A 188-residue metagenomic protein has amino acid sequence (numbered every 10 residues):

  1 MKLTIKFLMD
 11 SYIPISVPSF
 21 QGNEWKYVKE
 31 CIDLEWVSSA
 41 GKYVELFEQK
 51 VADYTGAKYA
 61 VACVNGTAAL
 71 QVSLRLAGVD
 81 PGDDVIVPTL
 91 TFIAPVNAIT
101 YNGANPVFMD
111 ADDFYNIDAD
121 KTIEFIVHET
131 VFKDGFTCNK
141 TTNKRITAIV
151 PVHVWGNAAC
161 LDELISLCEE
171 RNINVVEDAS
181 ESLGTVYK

Functional and structural regions predicted by a protein language model:
M1-S38: N-terminal "arm"/small-domain region of PLP-dependent enzymes with the aminotransferase-like
S19, N23-V28, K42, L46 (+2 more regions): Generic alpha-helical secondary structure signal
K26-D33, E45-G56, D120-V127, D162-N172: Replace "anionic and nucleotidyl ligands
V28, V51, A69, V85 (+5 more regions): Generic structural signal for small/hydrophobic residues in well-ordered secondary structure, especially within
W36, F92, G156-N157: Nucleotide-sugar-dependent glycosyltransferase donor-binding/catalytic pocket residues
A40-D84, A98-N102, F108, V131-K140: Phosphate-binding glycine-rich loop
S73-I126, V150: Conserved PLP-anchoring active-site segment centered on the Schiff-base-forming lysine
Y115-K188: Active-site phosphate-binding strand-loop segment of PLP-dependent enzymes
